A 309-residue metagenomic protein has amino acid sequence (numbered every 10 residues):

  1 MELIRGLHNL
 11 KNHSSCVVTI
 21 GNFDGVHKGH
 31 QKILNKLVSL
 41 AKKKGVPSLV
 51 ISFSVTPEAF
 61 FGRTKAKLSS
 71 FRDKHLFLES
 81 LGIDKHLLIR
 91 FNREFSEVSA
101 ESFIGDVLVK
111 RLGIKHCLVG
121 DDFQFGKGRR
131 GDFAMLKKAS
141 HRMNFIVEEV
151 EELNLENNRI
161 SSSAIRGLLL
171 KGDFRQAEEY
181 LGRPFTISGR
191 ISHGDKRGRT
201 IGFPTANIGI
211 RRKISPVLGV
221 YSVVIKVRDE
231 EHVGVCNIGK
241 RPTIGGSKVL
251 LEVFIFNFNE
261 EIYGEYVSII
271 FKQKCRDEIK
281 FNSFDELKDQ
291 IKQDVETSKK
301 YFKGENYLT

Functional and structural regions predicted by a protein language model:
E2-H8, L87: Short acidic-hydrophobic, aromatic-tinged amphipathic segments that line or gate anion-handling sites
N9-S70: N-terminal catalytic cores of NTP/NDP-binding nucleotidyl/phosphoryl-transfer enzymes
H27, L78, C117, A177 (+2 more regions): Residue-level signal for inorganic ion chemistry
K65-K74, V98-I104: Glycine-rich, highly charged phosphate/nucleotide-binding loops
D73-L87: A glycine-rich helix N-cap at a beta->alpha junction
E97-P204, R228, N282-E286: Classical nucleotidyltransferase
M143, G194-T309: Phosphate/ribose-recognition catalytic cores of enzymes acting on nucleotide-derived substrates
